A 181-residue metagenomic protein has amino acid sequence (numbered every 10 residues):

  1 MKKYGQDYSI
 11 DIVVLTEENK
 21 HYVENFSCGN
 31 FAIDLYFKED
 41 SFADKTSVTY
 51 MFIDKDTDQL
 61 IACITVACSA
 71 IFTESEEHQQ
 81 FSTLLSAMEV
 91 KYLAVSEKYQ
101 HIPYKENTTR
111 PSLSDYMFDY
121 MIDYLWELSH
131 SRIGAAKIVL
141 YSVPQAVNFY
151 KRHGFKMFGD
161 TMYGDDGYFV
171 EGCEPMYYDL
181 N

Functional and structural regions predicted by a protein language model:
M1-T108, Y116, Y120-N181: Non-catalytic substrate-recognition and accessory regions of acyl/acetyltransferase enzymes
